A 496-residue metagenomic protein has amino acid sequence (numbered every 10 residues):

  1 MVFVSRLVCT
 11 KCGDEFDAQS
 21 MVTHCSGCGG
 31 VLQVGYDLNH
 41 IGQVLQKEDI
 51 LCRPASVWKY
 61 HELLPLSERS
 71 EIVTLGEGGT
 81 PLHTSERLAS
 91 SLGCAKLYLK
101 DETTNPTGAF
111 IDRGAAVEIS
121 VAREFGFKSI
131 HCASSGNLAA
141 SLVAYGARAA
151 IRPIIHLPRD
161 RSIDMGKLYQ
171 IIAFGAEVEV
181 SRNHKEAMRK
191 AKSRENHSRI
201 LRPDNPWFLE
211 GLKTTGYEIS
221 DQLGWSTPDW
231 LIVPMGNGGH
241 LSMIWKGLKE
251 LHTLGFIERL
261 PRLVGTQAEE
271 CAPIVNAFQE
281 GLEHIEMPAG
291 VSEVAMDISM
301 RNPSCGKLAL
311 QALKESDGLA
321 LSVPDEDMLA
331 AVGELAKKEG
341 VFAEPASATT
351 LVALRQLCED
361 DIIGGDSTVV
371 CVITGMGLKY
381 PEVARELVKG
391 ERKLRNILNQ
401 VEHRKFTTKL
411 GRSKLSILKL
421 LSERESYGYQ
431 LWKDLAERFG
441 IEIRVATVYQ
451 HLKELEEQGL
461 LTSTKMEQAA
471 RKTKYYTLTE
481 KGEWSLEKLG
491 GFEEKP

Functional and structural regions predicted by a protein language model:
M1-T74: N-terminal juxtadomain amphipathic helix that follows a signal peptide/anchor or precedes a small N-terminal auxiliary
K59-R123: Positively charged, low-complexity intrinsically disordered leader regions
I154-T227, L248, F278-E283, S292-L310 (+1 more regions): Small/polar-residue-rich loop-to-helix segments that shape phosphate-bearing ligand pockets
E186-H197, E250-L260, V264-A343, E386-R404: Active-site/ligand-binding loops adjacent to catalytic centers
E258, E286-A289, T349-F406: Phosphate-binding loop/pocket of nucleotide- and phosphate-handling active sites
K409, E483-P496: Amphipathic alpha-helical dimerization/coiled-coil segments that flank or bridge DNA-binding/regulatory modules
L421-Q430: Short capping segments at the starts of secondary-structure elements
Q458-K472: Beta-hairpin "wing" of winged helix-turn-helix
